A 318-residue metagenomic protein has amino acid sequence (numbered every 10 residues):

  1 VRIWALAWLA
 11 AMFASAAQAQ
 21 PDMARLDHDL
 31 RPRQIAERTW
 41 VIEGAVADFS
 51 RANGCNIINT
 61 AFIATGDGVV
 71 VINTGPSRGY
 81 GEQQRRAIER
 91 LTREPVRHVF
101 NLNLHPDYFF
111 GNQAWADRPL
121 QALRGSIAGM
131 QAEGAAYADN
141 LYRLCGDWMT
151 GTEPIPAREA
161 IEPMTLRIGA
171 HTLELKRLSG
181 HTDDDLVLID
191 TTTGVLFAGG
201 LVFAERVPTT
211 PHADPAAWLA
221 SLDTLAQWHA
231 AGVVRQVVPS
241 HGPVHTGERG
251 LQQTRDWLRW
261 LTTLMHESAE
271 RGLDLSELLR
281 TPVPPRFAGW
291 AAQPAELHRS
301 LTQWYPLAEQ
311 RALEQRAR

Functional and structural regions predicted by a protein language model:
W4-S15: Bacterial N-terminal signal peptides
Q20-D22, D27-I35, A128-R177, T182-D183 (+2 more regions): Metallo-beta-lactamase
Q34-A87, V187-I189, T193-G199: Conserved beta-strand hairpin/beta-sheet module of binuclear metal-dependent hydrolase folds, prominently
I72-T74, R97-H105, Q121-L123, F197-G199 (+1 more regions): Active-site neighborhood of phospho(di)ester-bond hydrolases with catalytic His/Asp-centered motifs
G81, R86-T165, T263: Active-site HxH/HxHxD metal-binding segment of metal-dependent hydrolases
T172-H229: Active-site-proximal loop/helix segments of hydrolase catalytic cores
A217-L273: Divalent-metal (often Zn2+) His-rich catalytic cores of metallo-beta-lactamase-fold enzymes
E270-R318: C-terminal regulatory/interaction regions
